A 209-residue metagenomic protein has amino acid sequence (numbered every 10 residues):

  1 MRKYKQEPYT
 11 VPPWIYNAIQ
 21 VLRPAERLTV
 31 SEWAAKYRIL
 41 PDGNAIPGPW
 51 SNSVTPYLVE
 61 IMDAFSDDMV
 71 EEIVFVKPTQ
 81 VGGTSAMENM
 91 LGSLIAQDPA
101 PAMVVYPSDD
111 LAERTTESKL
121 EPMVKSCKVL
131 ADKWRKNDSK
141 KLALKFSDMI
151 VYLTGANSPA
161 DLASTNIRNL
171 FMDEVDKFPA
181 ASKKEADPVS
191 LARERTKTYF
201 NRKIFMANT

Functional and structural regions predicted by a protein language model:
M1-T209: Phosphate/NTP-binding elements of NTP-utilizing enzymes
